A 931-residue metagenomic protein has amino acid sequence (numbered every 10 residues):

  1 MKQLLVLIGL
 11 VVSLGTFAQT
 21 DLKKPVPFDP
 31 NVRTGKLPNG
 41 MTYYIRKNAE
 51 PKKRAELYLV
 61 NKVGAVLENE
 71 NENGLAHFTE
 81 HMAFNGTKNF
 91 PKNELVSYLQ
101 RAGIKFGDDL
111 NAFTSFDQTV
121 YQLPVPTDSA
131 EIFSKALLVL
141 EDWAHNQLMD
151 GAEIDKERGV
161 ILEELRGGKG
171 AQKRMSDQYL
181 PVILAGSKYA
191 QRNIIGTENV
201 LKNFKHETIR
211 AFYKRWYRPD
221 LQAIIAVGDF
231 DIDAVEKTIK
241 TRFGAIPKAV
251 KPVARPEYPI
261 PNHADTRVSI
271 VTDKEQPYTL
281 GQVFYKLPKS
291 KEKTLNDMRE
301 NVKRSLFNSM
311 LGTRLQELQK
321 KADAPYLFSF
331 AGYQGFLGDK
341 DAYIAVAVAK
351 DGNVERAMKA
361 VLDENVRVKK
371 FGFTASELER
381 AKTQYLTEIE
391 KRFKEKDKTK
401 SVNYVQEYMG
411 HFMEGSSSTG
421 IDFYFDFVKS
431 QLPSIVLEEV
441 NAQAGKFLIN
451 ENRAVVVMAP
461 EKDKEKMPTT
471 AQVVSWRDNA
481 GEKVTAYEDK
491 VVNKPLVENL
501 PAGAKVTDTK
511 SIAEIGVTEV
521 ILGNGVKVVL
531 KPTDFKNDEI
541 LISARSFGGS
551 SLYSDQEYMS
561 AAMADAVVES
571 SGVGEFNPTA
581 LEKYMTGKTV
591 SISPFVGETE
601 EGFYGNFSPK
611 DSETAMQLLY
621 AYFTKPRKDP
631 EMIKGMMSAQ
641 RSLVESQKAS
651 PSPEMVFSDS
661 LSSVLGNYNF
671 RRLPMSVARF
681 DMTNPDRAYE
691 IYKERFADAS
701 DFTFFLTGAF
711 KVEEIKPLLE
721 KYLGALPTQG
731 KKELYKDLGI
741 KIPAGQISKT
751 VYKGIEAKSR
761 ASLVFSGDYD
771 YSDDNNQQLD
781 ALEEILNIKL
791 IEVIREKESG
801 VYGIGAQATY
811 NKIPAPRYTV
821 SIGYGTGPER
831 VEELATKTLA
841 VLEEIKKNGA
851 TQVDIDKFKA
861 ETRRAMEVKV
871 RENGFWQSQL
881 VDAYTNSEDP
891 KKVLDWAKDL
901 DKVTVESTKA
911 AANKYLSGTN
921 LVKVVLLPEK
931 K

Functional and structural regions predicted by a protein language model:
M1-T20: Bacterial Sec-dependent N-terminal signal peptides
A18-T42, D231-D297, N301, N308 (+13 more regions): Proteolytic maturation boundary segments
Y44-R46, P51-E68, L75-A76, N93-D142 (+15 more regions): M16 family metallopeptidases and their MPP-like homologs
N73-H81, N85, S309, Y558-A566 (+1 more regions): Active-site recognition of the HExxH zinc-binding catalytic motif
Y98, N146-M149, E153-I154, I435-E439 (+3 more regions): Peptidyl-prolyl cis-trans isomerase
A136-V139, V160, T238-R242, A360 (+2 more regions): Alpha-helical scaffold elements adjacent to nucleotide-binding pockets in ATP/GTP-utilizing enzyme cores
H145, A152-L221, I225-T241, P247-E257 (+3 more regions): Hydrophobic, small-residue-rich alpha-helical packing segments that form membrane-like cores
V200-I239, R672-P674, T683-Y722: Internal metal/ion-chelating core segments
